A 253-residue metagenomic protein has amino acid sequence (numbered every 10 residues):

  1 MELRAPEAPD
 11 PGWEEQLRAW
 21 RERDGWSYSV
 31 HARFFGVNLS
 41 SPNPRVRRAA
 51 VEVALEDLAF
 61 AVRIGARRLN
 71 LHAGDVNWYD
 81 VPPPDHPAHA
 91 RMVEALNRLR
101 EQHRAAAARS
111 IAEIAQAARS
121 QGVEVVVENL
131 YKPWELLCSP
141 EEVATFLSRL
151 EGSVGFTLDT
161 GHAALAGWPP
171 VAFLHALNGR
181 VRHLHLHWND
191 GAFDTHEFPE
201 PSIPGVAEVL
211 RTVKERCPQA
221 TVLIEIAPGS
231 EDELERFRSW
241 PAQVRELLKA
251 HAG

Functional and structural regions predicted by a protein language model:
M1-I64, V154-G155, A242-G253: N-terminal pre-domain/capping segments
E2-L3, H31, N70-L71, E124-L130 (+3 more regions): Short beta-strands and strand-loop turn motifs
A5-E7, F34-G36, A73-N77, N129-P133 (+3 more regions): Active-site-proximal loop/turn and secondary-structure-junction residues that shape catalytic pockets, frequently
P9-D10, A50, A107, A166 (+1 more regions): Charged, low-complexity surface patches
P11-V37, V125-P140, G161-W168: Short N-terminal secondary-structure initiator segments
W20-F35, A108-I114, L147-L150, V209: Alpha-helix-loop-beta-strand connector modules within alpha/beta enzyme cores
S40, R45-G155: Active-site acidic/histidine proton-transfer and metal-coordination neighborhood in alpha/beta enzyme cores
D57, G65-R67, W78-V81, L137-L158 (+1 more regions): Histidine-acidic metal/acid-base catalytic patches
